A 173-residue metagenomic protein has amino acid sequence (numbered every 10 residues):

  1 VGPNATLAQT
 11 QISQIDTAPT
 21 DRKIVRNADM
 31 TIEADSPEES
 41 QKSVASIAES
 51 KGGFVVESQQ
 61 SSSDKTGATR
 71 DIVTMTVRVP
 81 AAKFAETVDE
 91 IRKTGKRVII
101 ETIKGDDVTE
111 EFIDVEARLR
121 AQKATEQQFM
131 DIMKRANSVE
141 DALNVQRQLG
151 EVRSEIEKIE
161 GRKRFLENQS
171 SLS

Functional and structural regions predicted by a protein language model:
V1-I99, K104-Q127, G150-S173: Short, charge-dense linear interaction motifs
M75, M133, R147: Conserved short-loop catalytic and cofactor-binding motifs
Q128-V139: Long, charged amphipathic alpha-helices with heptad-repeat/coiled-coil character
A142-G150: Short, charged, amphipathic alpha-helical segments
